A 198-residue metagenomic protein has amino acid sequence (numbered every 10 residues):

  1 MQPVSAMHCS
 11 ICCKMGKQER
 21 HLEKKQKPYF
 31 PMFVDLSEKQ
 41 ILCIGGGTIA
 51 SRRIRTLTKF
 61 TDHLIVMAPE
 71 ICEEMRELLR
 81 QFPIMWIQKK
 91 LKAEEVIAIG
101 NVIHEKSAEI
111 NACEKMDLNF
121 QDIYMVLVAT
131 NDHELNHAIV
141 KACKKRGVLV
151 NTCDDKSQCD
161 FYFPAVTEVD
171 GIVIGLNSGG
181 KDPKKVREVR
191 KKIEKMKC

Functional and structural regions predicted by a protein language model:
C12-C13, K17-L36, F163-P164: A short, basic/flexible loop-to-alpha-helix module at the beginning of a structural domain
M32-R55: Glycine-rich adenosine-cofactor-binding loop
D35, P164-C198: Adenosine-phosphate binding glycine-rich loop
G47-I49, E134, G180: Residue-level detector of alpha-helix initiation sites
F60-L78: NAD(P)-binding Rossmann-fold cofactor-contacting core
F82, F120-M125: Short acidic/histidine-rich motifs immediately flanking catalytic phosphotransfer sites in two-component signaling
K89-E94: Conserved SAM/SAH-binding loop
M125-T130, N136-Y162: ADP-ribose/adenylate-binding Rossmann-like module
